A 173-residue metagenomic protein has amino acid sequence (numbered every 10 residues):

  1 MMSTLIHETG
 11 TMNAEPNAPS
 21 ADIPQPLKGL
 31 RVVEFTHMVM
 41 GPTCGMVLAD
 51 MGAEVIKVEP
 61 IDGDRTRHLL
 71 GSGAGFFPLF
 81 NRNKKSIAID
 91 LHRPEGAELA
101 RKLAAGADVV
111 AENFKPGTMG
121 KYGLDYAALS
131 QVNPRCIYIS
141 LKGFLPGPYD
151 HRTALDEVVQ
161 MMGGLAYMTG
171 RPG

Functional and structural regions predicted by a protein language model:
M2-G173: N-terminal helix-loop segment corresponding to the beta1-alpha1 unit of nucleotide/adenylate-binding folds
